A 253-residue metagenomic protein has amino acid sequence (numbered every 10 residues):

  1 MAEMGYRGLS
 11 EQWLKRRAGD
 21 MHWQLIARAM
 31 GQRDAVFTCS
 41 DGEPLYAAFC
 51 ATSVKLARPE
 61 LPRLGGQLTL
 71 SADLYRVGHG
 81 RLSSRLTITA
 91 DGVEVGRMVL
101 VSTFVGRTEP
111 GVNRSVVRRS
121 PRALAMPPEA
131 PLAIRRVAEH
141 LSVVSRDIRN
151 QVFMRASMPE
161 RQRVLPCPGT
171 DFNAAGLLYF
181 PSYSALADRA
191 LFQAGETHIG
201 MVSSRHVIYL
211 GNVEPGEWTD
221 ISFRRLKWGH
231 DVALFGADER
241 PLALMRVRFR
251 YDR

Functional and structural regions predicted by a protein language model:
M1-Q24, G106-V112, A125-E196: Catalytic strand-loop segment that frames the active site of acyl-thioester-processing enzymes
M1-Q67, V77, A187-L191, V202 (+1 more regions): Hydrophobic, proline/glycine-rich low-complexity stretches
W13, Q67-T69, R97, A156-R163 (+2 more regions): Intrinsic-disorder/low-complexity, polar/charged segments enriched in Ser/Thr/Lys/Arg/Asp/Glu/Gln
S40-F49, V93, S157-M158, G200 (+1 more regions): A generic structural signal for short, non-catalytic loop/turn and secondary-structure boundary residues
V54, Q162-L165, V247: Generic detection of short hydrophobic beta-strand segments and adjacent strand-loop junctions
V54-P59, Q67-S71, I208, D220-S222: Conserved interaction-surface patches within small, structured recognition/assembly domains
E60-H140, V213-P215, R225-R253: HotDog/MaoC-like acyl-thioester-processing domains
C167-R246: Structured core of small recognition/catalytic domains
